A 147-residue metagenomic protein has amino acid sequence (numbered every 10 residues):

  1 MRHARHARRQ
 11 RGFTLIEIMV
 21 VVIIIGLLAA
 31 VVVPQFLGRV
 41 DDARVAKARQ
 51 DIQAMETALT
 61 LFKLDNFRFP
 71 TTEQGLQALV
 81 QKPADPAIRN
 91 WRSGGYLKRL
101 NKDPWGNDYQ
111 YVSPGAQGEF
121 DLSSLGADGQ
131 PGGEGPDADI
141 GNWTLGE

Functional and structural regions predicted by a protein language model:
M1-F13: N-terminal leader/signal peptides at the extreme start of proteins
R2-H3, D42-V45, T57-T60, N66 (+3 more regions): Short, surface-exposed interaction loops/tails
I16-Q35: Alpha-helical hydrophobic helix detector
V22, R49, E56: Conserved catalytic core of two-component sensor histidine kinases
A30, G38, D42, L64: Short, conserved catalytic or interaction motifs in soluble domains
Q35-Q53: Aliphatic-rich helix starts adjacent to a transmembrane/signal segment
L59-R99: Short, glycine/small-hydrophobic-rich surface segments
